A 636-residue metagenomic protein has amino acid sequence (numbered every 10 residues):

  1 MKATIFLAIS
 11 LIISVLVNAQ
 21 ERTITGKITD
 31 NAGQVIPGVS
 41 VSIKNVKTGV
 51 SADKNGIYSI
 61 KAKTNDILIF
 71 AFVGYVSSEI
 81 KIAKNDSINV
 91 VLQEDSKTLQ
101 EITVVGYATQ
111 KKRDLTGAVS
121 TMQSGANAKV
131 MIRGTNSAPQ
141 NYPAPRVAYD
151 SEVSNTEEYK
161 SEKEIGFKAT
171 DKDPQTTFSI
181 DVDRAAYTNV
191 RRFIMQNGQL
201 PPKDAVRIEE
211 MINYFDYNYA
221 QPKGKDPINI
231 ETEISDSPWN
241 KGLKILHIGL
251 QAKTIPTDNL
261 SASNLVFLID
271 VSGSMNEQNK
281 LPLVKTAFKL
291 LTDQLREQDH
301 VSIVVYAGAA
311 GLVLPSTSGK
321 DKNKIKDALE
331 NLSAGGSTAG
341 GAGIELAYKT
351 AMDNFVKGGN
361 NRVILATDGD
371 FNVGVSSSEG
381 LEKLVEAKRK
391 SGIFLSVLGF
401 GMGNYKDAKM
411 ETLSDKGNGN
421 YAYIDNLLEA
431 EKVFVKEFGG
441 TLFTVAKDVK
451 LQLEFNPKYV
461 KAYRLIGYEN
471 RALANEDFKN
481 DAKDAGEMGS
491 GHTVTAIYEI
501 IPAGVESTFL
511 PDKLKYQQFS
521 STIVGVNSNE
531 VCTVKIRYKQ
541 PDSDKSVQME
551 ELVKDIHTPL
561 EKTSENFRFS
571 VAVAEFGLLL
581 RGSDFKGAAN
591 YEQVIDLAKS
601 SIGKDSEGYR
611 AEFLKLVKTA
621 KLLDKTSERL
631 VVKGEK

Functional and structural regions predicted by a protein language model:
M1-R22: Cleavable N-terminal targeting peptides that direct proteins into the secretory/outer-membrane pathway or into
V15-V153, S378-E382: Short, small/polar-rich motifs associated with maturation and membrane association, primarily at protein termini
P37-V39, V46-T48, T64-D66, D86 (+12 more regions): Envelope-exposed proteins and targeting segments
I43-N45, A62, F72, L92-E94 (+13 more regions): Flexible glycine-/small-residue-rich
G49, I67, V76-E79, T98 (+17 more regions): Short beta-strands and strand-coil junctions in structured, solvent-facing domains, enriched
S161-N240, K244: Acidic/polar low-complexity segments with low predicted structural confidence
A169-K172, A185-R191, V445-K447, V460 (+2 more regions): Long, acidic serine/threonine- and proline-rich intrinsically disordered regions
I228-V449, E476, T508-V524, K604 (+3 more regions): Exposed acidic/Ser/Thr-rich ligand/metal-binding surfaces
